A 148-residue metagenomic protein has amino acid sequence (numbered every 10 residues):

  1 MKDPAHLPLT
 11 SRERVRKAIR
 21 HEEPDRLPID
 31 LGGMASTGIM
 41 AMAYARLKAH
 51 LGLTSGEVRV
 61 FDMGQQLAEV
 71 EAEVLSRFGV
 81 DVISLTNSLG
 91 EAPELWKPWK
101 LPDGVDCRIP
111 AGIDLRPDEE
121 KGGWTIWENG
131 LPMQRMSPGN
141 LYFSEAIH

Functional and structural regions predicted by a protein language model:
M1-H148: Catalytic cores of TIM-barrel enzymes
